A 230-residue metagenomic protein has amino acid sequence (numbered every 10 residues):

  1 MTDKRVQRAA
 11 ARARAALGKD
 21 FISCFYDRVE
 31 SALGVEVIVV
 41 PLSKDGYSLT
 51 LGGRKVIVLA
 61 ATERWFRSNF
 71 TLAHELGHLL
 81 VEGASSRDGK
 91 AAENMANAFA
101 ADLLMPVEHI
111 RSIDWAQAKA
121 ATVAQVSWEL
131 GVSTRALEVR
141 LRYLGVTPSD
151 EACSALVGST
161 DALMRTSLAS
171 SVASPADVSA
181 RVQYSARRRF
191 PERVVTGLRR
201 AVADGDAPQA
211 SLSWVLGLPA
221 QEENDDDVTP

Functional and structural regions predicted by a protein language model:
M1-P230: Active-site hotspot residues in diverse enzymes, especially metal/ion-binding acidic/histidine motifs
